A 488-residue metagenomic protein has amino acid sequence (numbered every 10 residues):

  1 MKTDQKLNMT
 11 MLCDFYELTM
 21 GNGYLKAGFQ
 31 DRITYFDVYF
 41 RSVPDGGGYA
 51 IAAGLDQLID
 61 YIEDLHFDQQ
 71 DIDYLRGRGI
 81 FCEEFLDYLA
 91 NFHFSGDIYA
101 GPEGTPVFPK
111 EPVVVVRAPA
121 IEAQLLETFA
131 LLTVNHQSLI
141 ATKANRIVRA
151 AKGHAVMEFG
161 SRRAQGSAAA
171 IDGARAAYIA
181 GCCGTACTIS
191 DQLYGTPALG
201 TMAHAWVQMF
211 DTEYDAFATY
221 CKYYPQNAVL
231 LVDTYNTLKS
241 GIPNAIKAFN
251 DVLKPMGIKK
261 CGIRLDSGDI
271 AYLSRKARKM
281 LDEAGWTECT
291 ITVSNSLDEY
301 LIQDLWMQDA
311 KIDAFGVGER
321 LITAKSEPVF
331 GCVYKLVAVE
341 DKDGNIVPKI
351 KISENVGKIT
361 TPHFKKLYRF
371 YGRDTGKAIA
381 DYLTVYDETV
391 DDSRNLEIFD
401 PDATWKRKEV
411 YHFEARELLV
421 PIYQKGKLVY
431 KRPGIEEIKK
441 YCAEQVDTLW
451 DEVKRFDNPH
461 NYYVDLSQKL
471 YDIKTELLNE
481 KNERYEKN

Functional and structural regions predicted by a protein language model:
K2-I33, S42-P44, I80-F81, L86-S95 (+9 more regions): Buried, small/hydrophobic-residue-enriched core segments of structured protein domains
K2-R32, F36, D45-G47, A52 (+2 more regions): Gly/Ser/Thr/Ala-enriched C-terminal appendages of enzymes
T34-A90: N-terminal, Lys/Arg-enriched amphipathic/low-complexity engagement segments that precede the first folded domain
D73-Y74, T142-R146, G160, K454-N461: Short coil/turn segments at secondary-structure boundaries
I98-G104, F413-L418: Short acidic, Pro/Gly- and aromatic-enriched capping/linker segments at domain boundaries
L199, I263, I291, D313-F315: Hydrophobic residues within beta-strands of alpha/beta enzymes
H204, S294, G318: Residue-level "edge-of-site" marker
